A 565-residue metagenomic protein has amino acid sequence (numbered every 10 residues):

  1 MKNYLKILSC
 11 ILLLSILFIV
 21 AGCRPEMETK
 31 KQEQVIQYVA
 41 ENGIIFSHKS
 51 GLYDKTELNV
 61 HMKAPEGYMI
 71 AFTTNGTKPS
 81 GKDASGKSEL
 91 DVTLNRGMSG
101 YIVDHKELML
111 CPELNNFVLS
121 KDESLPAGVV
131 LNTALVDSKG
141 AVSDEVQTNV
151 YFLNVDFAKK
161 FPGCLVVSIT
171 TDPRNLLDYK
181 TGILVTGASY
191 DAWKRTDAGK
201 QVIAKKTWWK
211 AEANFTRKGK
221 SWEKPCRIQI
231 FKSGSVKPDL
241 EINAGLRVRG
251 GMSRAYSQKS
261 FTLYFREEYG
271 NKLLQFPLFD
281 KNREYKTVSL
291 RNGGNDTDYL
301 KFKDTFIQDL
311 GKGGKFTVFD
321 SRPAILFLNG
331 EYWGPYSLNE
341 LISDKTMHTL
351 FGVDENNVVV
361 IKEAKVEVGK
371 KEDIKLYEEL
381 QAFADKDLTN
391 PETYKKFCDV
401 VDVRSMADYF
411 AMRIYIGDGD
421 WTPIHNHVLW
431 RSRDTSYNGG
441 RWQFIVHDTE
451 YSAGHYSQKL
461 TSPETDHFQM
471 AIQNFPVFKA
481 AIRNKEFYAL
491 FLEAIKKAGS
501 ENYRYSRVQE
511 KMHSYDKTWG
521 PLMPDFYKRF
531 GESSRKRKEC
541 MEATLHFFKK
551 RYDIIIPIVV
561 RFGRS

Functional and structural regions predicted by a protein language model:
M1-S9: Bacterial N-terminal signal peptides that target proteins for export
S9-F18: Bacterial N-terminal signal peptides
V20-G22: C-terminal motif of bacterial Sec signal peptides marking the signal peptidase cleavage site
P25-P225, I230-K232, D239-N243, W430-R431 (+3 more regions): Short, compositionally stereotyped local motifs that mark structural "simplifiers"
N59-V60, M69-I70, K121, V130-N132 (+9 more regions): Beta-sheet entry/capping signal
V142-T148, F319, P423-H425: Extracellular and select intracellular beta-sandwich modules with Ser/Thr-enriched, small-residue motifs on
L165-V167, R174-S189, K194, V202-K206 (+9 more regions): Middle-to-C-terminal accessory/interaction subdomains
I169, Q201-E372: Conserved ATP-binding subdomain of kinase catalytic cores across diverse folds
